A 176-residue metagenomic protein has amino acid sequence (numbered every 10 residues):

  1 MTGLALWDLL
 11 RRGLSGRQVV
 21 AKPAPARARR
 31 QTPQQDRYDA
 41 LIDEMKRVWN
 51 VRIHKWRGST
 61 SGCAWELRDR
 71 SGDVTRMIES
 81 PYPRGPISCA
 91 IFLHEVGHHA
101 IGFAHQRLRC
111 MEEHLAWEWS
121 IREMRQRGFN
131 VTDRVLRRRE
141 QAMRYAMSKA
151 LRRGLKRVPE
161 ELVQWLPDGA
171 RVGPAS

Functional and structural regions predicted by a protein language model:
T2-R30, R84, Q126-S176: Long, well-structured alpha-helical subdomains associated with metal-dependent extracellular/ecto-lumenal hydrolases
L4, R52-C63, E113, W117 (+1 more regions): Hydrophobic or amphipathic, alpha-helical segments that drive membrane association/targeting
L14, Q18-V19, P23, R29-S59: Basic/hydrophobic alpha-helical interface regions
Q31-T32, R76, R109: A generic secondary-structure micro-motif detector that highlights 1-2 residue hydrophobic/ambivalent hotspots embedded
R37-L41, A116, V135: Alpha-helical structural motif
I42-I87, H99: Active-site scaffold of zinc-dependent metalloenzymes
P86, G102-F129, R137: Post-HEXXH active-site segment of zinc metalloproteases
A90-F103: Active-site recognition of the HExxH zinc-binding catalytic motif
